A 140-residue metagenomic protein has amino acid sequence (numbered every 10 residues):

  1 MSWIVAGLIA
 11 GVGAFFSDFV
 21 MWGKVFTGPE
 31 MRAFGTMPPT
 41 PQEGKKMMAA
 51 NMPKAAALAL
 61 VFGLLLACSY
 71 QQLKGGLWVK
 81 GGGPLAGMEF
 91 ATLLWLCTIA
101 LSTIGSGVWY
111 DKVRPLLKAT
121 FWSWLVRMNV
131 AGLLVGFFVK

Functional and structural regions predicted by a protein language model:
M1-K140: Juxtamembrane/disordered regions of integral membrane proteins
